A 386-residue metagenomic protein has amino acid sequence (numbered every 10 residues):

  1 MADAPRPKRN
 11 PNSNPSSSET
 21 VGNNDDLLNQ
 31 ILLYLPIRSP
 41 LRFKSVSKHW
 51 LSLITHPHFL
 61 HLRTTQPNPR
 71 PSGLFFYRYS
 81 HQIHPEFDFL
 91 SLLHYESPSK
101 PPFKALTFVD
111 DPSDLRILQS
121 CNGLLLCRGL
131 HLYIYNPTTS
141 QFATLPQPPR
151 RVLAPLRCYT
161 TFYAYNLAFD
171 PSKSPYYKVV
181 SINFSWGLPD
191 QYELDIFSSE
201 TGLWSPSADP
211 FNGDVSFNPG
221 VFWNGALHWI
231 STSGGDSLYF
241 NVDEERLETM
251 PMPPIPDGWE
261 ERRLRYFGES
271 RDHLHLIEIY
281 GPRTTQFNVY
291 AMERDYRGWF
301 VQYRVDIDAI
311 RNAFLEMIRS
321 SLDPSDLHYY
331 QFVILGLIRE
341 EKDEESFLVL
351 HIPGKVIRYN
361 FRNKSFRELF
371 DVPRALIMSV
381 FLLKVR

Functional and structural regions predicted by a protein language model:
M1-R386: N-terminal entry/capping and adjacent linker segments that precede and initiate structured domains
